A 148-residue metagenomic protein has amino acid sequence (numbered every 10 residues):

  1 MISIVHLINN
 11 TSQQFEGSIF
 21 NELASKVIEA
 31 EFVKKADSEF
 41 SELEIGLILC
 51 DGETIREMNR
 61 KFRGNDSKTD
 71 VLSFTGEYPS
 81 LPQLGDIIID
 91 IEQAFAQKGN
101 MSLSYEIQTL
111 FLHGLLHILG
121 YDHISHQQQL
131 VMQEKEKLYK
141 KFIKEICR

Functional and structural regions predicted by a protein language model:
M1-Q108, I118-R148: An acidic/histidine-cluster motif and surrounding catalytic segment that typifies divalent-metal-assisted enzyme active
